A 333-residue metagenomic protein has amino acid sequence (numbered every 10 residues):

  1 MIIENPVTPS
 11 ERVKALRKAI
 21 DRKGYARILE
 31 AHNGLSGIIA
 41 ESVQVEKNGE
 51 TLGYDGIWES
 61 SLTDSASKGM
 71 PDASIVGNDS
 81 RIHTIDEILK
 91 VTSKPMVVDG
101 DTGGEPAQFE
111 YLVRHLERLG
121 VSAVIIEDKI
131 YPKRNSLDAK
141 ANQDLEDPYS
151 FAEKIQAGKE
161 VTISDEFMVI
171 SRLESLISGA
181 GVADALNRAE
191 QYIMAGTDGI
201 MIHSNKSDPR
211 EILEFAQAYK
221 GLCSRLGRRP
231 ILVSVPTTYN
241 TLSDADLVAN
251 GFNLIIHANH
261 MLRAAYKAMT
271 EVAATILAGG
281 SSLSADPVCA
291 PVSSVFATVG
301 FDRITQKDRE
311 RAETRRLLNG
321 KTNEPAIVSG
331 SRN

Functional and structural regions predicted by a protein language model:
I2-I256, R311-G330: Alpha/beta enzyme core
I2-S10, L16, L35, H260-N333: Extended, intrinsically disordered, low-complexity segments
